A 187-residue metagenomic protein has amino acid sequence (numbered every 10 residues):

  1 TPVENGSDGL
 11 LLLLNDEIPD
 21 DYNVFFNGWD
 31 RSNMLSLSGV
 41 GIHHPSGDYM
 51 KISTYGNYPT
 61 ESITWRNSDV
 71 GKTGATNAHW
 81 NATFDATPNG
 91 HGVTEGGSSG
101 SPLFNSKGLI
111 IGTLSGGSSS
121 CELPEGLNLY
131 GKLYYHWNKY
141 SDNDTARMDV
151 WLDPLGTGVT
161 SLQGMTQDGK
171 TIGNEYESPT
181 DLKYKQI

Functional and structural regions predicted by a protein language model:
T1-L11, N15-N23, S46, S120-Y184: C-terminal cap/linker of serine protease catalytic domains
T1-T83, G96: Serine endopeptidase catalytic core focused on the charge-relay Asp
Y49-S53, G112-L114, E122-P124: Extended hydrophobic-aromatic, low-complexity segments
T87-N89: Active-site-adjacent structural elements in folded domains
H91-L114: Catalytic nucleophile loop of clan PA
